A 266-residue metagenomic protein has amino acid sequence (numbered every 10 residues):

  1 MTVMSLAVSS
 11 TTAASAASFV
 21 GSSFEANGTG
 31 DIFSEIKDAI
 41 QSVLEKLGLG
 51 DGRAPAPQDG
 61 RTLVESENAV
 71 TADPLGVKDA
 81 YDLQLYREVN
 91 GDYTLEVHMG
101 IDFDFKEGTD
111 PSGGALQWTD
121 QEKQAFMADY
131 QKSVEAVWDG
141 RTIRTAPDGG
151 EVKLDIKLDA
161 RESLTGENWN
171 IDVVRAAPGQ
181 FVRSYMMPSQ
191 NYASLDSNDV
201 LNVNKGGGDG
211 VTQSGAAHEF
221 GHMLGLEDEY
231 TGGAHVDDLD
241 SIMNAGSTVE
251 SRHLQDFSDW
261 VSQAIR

Functional and structural regions predicted by a protein language model:
M1-T29: Non-Sec secretion/translocation targeting segments of pathogen effectors
I32-L47: Short terminal targeting/anchoring segments and short Lys/Arg-rich nucleic-acid-contact patches
L44, W138, T142, L224-D228 (+2 more regions): Sec/Tat-exported extracytoplasmic proteins
G52-E88: Long, contiguous juxta-domain segments that are non-catalytic but functionally important
G60, A69-T71, R87-E96, D102-D159: Zn2+-dependent metallopeptidase catalytic core
E96-M99, G221-M223, S241-N244: Structural recognition of the beta-strand scaffold that forms the well-ordered cores of secreted hydrolase catalytic
Q124-G233: Metzincin-family zinc-dependent endopeptidase catalytic domain
S194-V211, Y230-R266: Metalloprotease/metallohydrolase-associated module, dominated by Zn2+-dependent proteases
